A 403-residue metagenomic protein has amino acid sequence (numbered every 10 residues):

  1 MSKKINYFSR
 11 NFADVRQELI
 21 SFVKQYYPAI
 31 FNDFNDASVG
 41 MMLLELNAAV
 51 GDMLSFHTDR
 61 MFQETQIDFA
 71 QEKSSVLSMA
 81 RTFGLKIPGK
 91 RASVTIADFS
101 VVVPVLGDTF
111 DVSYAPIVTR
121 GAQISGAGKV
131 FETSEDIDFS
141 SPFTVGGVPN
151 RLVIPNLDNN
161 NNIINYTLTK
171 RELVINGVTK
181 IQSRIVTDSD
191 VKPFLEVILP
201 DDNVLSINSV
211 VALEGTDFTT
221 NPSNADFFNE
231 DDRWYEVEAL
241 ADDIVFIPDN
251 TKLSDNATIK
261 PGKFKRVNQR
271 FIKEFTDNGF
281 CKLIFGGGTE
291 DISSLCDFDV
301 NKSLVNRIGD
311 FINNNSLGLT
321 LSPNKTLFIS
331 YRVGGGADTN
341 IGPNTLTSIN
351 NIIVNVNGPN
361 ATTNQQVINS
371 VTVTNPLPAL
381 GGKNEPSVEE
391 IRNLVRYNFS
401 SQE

Functional and structural regions predicted by a protein language model:
M1-E403: Signature of Asx- and small-polar-rich beta-strand/turn repeats characteristic of beta-solenoid architectures
